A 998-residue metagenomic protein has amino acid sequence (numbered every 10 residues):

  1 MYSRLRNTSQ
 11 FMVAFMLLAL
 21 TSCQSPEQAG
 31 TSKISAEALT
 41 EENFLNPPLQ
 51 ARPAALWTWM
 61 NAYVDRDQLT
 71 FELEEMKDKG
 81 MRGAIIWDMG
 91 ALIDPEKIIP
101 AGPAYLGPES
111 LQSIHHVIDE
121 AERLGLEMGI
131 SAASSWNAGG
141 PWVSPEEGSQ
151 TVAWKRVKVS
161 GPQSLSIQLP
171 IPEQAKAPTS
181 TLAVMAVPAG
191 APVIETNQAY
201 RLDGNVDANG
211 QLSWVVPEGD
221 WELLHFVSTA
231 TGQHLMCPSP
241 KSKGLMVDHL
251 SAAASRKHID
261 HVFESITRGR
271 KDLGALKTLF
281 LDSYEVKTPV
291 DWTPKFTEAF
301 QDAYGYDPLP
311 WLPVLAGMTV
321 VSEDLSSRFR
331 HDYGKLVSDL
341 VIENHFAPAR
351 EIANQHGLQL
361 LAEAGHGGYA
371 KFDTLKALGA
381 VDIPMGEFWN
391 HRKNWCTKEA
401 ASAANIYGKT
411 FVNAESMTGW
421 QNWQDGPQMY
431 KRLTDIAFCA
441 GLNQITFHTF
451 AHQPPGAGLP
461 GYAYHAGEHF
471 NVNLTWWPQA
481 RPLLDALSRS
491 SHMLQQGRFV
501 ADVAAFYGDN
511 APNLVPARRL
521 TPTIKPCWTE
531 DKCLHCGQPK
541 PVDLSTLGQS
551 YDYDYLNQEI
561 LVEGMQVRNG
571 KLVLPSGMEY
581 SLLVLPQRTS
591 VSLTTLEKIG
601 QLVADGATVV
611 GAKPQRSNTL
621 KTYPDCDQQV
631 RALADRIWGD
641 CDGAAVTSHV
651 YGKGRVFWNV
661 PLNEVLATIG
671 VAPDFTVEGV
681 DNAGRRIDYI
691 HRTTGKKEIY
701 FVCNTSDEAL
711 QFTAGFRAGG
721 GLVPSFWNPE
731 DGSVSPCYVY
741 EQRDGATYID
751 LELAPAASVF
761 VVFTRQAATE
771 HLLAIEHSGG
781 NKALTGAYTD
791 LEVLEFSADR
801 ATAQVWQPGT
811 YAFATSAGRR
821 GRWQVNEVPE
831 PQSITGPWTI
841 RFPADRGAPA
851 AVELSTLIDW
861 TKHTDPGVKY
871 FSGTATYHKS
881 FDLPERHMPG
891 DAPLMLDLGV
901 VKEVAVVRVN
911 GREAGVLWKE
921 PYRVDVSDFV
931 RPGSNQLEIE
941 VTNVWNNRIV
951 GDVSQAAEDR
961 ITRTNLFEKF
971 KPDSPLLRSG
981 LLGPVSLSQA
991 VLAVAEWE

Functional and structural regions predicted by a protein language model:
Y2-M12: Bacterial N-terminal signal peptides that target proteins for export
A19-S22: C-terminal motif of bacterial Sec signal peptides marking the signal peptidase cleavage site
S25, M89-N205, V215-V216, L223-F226 (+2 more regions): Acidic/aromatic-lined carbohydrate-recognition and catalytic surfaces of CAZymes acting on diverse glycans
E37-G83: Mature N-terminal segment immediately following signal peptide/propeptide cleavage in secreted/periplasmic
A51, D65, L69-T70, G83 (+8 more regions): Carbohydrate-binding surfaces of carbohydrate-active enzymes
T231, A767-A768, A817-G821, T942-G951: Short acidic/polar inter-strand loop motif in beta-rich domains
S758, T764, L894, P932-Q955: Short, well-structured beta-strand segments enriched in hydrophobic/aromatic residues within extracellular or lumenal
F881-L883, H887-N910, L917, L937-V941: Aromatic-lined ligand-binding clefts that engage carbohydrates, nucleic acids, or primary amines
